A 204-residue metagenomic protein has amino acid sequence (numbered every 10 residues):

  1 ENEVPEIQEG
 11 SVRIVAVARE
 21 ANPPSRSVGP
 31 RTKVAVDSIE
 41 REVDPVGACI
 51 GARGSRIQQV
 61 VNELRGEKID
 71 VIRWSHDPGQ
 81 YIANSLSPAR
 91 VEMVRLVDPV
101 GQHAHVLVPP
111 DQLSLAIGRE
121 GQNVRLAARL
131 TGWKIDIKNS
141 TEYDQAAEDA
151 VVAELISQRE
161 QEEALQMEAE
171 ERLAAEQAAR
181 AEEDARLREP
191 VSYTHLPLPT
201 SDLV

Functional and structural regions predicted by a protein language model:
E1-L196: RNA-contacting regions in translation and RNA-metabolism proteins, encompassing KH/S1 modules where present
H195, T200-V204: Single conserved hydrophobic/aromatic residue that forms the stacking wall/gate of nucleotide- or nucleobase-binding
